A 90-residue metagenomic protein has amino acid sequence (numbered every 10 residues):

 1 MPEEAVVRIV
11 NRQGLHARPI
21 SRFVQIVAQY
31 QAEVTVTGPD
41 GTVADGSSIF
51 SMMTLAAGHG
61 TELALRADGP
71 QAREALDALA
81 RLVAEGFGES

Functional and structural regions predicted by a protein language model:
P2-N11: Short amphipathic
E4, H16, Q31, Q71-E74 (+1 more regions): Residue-level detector of intrinsically disordered, flexible termini and proteolytic processing junctions
A5, A32-V34, T61-L63: Conserved beta-strand core positions
V10-G58: Compact, glycine-rich, soluble single-domain proteins
T54-S90: C-terminal structural segments of small proteins and small subunits
